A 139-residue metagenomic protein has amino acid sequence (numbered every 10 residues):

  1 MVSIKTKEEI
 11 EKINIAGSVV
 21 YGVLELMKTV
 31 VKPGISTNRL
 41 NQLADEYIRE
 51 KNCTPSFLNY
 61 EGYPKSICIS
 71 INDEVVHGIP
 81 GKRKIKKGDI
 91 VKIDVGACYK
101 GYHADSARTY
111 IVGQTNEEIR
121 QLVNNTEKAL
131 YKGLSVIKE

Functional and structural regions predicted by a protein language model:
M1-E139: Active-site neighborhoods and metal-handling regions in enzymes and metal-associated proteins
